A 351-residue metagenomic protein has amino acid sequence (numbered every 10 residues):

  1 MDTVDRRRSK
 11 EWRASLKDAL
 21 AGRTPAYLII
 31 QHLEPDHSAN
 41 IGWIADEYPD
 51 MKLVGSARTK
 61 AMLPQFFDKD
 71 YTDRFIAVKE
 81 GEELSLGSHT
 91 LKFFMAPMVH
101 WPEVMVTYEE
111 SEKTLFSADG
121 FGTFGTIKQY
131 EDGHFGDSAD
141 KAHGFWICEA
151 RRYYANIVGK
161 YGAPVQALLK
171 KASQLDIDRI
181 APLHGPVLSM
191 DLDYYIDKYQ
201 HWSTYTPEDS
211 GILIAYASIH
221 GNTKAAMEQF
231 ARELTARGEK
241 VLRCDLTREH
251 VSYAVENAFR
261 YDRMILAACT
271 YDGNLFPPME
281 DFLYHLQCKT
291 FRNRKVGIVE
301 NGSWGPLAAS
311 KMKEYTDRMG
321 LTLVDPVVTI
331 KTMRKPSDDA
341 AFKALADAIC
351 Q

Functional and structural regions predicted by a protein language model:
M1-L28, M51: Pre-active-site segment of Zn-dependent metallo-hydrolases
M1-T3, P25-L33, L53-S56, L115-D119 (+1 more regions): Active-site neighborhood of phospho(di)ester-bond hydrolases with catalytic His/Asp-centered motifs
W12, T24-A45: Di-metal (Zn2+ and/or Mg2+/Mn2+) metal-binding site signature of metallo-dependent hydrolases with the MBL/beta-CASP
N40, E249-A254: Short acidic active-site motifs
G55-V104, P164: Metallo-beta-lactamase
L115-A139: Short, solvent-exposed beta-strand-terminating loops
I127, E131, K141-I180, H184-V187 (+2 more regions): FMN-binding flavodoxin-like domain, especially the glycine-rich phosphate-binding loop
A181-E208: Short N-terminal or domain-adjacent regulatory/targeting segments
